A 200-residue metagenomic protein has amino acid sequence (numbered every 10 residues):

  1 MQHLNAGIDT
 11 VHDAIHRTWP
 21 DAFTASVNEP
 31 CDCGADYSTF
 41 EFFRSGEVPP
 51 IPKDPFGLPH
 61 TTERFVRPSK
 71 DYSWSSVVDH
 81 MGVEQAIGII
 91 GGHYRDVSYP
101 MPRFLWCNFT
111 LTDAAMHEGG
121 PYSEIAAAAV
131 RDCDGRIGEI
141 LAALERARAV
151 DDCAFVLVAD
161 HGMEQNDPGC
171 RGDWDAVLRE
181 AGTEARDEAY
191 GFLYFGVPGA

Functional and structural regions predicted by a protein language model:
M1, E124, E139-A200: Secreted, luminal/periplasmic, and some membrane-associated catalytic domains that remodel anionic oxygen-ester
M1-G120: His/Asp/Glu-rich, glycine-adjacent segments that coordinate divalent cations and/or stabilize oxyanion chemistry on
V11, G82, A86, A129 (+1 more regions): Alpha-helical packing segments of well-folded alpha/beta enzyme cores
H16-D21, G91, G138, A142-A149: Sec-exported extracytoplasmic/periplasmic mature domains
C31-C33, C107, C133, C153 (+1 more regions): Cysteine-centric signal of extracytoplasmic or virion-exposed proteins
H80-E84, E124, A128, G172: Generic alpha-helical secondary structure signal
M116-D134: Active-site-proximal segments of metal-dependent phosphoesterases and phosphodiesterases across multiple
